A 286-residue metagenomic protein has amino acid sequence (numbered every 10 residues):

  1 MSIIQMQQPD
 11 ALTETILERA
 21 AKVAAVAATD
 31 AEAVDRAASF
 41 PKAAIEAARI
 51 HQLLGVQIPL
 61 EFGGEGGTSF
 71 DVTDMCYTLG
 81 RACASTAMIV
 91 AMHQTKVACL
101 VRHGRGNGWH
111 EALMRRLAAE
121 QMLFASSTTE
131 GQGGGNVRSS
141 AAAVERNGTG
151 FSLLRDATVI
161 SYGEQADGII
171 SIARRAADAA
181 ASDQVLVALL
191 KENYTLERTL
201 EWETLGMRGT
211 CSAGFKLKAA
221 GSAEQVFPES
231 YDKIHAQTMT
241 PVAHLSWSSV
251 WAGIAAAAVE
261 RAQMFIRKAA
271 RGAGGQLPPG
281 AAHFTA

Functional and structural regions predicted by a protein language model:
S2-I58, G64-D74, S249-A286: Alpha-helical interface subdomain recognition
K42, E46-I50, G55-A157, S161: Glycine-rich flavin
M122, R138-S140, Q165-D167, D183 (+3 more regions): A generic structural signal for well-ordered coil/turn residues at beta-strand boundaries that shape enzyme active-site
T128-G131, D156-A157, R174, L189-E192 (+1 more regions): Fold-independent oxyanion-binding glycine-rich loops and adjacent beta-strand/coil segments at enzyme active sites
D156, T199-W202: Short beta-alpha junctions and helix-cap segments that line functional grooves
T158-G163, A243-W247: Glycine-rich phosphate/pyrophosphate-binding beta-alpha loops
V159-L196: A short core secondary-structure module
T204-A286: Glycine-rich beta->alpha junctions and the first turn(s) of the following alpha-helix
